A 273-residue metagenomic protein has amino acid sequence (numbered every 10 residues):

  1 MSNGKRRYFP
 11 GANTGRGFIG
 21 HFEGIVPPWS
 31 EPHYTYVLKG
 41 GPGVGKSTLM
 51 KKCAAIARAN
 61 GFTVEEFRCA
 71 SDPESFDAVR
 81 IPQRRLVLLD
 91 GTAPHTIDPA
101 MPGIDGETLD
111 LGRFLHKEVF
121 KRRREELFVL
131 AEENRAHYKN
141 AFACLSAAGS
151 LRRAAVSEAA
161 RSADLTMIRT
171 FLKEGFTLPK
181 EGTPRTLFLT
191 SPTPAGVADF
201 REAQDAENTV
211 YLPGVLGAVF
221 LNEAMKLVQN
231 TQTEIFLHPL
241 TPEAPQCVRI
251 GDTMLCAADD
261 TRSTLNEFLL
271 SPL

Functional and structural regions predicted by a protein language model:
M1-P27, A159-R201: N-terminal pre-Walker A segment at the start of P-loop NTPase domains
S2-G20, A54-E118, E126, Q229-L273: Conserved nucleotide-sensing/catalytic segment adjacent to the nucleotide-binding pocket in NTP-handling enzymes
T35-A54, P194-Q229: Glycine-rich phosphate-binding P-loop
G43-V44, R161, E234: Alpha-helical rod/repeat scaffolding segments in eukaryotic adaptors/tethers and long-chain four-helix cytokines
E126-T177: An accessory alpha-helical subdomain
N134, R201-A203, L270-L273: Long, low-complexity, Lys/Arg-enriched
